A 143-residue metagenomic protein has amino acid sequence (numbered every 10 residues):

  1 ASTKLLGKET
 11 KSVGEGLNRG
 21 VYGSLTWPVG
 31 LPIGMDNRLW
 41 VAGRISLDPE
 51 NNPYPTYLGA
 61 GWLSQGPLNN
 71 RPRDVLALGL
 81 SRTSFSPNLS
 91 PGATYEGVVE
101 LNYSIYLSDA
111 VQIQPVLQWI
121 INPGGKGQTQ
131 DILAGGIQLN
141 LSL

Functional and structural regions predicted by a protein language model:
A1-P32: Surface-exposed beta-loop-beta
A1-S2, L39-I45, L58-W62, L76-R82 (+1 more regions): Transmembrane beta-barrel strands of outer-membrane/channel proteins
T3-E9, L31-I33, L47-P53, L68 (+2 more regions): Gram-negative outer-membrane beta-barrel proteins
E15-V21, N52-L58, Y95-V99, T129-G135: Residues that define the transmembrane beta-barrel architecture of outer-membrane proteins
G23-W27, A60-S64, L101-L107, I137-L141: Residues on the lipid-exposed face of transmembrane beta-strands in outer-membrane beta-barrel proteins
V29-R38, G66-V75, L107-A110: Short loop/turn motifs that connect adjacent beta-strands in outer-membrane beta-barrel proteins
P53, N69-R73, A77-L107, L143: Outer-membrane beta-barrel transmembrane domain signature
L78, D131-L143: Outer-membrane beta-barrel "beta-signal"
